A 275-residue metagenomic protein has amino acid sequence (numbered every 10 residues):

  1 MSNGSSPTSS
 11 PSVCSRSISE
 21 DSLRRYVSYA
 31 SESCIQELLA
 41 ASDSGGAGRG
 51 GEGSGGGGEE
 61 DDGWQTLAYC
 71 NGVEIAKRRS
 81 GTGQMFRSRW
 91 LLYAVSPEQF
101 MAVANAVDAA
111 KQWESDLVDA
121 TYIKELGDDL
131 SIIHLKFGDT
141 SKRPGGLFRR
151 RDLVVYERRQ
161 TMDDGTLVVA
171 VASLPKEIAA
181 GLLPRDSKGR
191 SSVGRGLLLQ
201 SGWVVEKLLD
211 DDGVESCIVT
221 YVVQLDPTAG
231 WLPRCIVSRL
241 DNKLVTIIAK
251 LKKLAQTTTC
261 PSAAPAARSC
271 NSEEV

Functional and structural regions predicted by a protein language model:
S2-V275: Eukaryotic helix-grip
